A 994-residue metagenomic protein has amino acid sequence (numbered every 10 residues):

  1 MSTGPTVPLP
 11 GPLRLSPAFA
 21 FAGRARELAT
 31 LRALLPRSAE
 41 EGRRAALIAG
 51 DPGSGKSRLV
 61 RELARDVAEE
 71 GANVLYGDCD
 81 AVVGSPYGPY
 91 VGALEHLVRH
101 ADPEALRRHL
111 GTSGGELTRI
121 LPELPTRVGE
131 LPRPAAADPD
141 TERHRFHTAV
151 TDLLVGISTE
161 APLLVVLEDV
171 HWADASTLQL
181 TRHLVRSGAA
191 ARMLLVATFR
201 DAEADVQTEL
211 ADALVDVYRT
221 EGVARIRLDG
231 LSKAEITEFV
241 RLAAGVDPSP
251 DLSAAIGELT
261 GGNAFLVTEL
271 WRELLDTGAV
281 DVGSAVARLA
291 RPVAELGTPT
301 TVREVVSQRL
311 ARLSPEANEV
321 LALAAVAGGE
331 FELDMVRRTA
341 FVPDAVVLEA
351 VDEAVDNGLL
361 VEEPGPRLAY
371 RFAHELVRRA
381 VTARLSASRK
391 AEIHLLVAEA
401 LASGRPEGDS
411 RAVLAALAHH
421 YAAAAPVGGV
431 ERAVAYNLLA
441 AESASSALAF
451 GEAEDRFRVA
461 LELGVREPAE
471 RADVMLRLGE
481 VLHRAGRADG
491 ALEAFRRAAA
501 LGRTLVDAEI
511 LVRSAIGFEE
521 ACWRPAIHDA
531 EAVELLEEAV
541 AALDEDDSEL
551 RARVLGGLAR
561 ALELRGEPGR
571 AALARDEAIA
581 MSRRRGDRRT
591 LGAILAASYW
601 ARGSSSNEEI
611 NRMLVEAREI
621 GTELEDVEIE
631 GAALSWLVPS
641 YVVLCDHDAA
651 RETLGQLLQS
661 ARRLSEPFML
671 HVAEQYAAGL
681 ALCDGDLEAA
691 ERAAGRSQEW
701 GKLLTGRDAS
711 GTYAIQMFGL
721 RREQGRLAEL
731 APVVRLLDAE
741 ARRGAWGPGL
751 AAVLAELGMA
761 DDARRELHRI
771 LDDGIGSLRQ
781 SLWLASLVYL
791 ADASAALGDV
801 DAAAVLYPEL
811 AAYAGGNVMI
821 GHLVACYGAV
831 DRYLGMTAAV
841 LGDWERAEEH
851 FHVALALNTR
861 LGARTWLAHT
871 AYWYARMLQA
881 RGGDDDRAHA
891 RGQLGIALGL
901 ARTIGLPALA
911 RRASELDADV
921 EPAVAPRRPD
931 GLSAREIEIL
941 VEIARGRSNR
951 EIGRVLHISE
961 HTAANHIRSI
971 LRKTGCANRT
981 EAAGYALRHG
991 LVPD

Functional and structural regions predicted by a protein language model:
S2-P36, L124-A136, E238, A287 (+3 more regions): Conserved adenine-nucleotide phosphate-binding loops and their immediately adjacent elements
P5-L9, G88-L164, L214-G222, L231-R241 (+5 more regions): Conserved Walker-type P-loop NTP-binding/catalytic site
T6-S16, A49-S54, G92, D229 (+5 more regions): Short secondary-structure boundary elements
R43-A45, L59-D66, P162, E330-E332 (+14 more regions): Extended alpha-helical scaffolding segments used for macromolecular assembly and cargo binding
D51-G84: P-loop NTPase Walker A phosphate-binding motif
L180-R227: Sensor-1/coupling segment of RecA-like P-loop NTPase cores
A380, H419-A423, L439-S446, D473-G486 (+13 more regions): Tandem amphipathic alpha-helical repeat scaffolds
R846-E849, G892, E915-A918, P922-R968 (+2 more regions): Helix-turn-helix DNA-binding segment
